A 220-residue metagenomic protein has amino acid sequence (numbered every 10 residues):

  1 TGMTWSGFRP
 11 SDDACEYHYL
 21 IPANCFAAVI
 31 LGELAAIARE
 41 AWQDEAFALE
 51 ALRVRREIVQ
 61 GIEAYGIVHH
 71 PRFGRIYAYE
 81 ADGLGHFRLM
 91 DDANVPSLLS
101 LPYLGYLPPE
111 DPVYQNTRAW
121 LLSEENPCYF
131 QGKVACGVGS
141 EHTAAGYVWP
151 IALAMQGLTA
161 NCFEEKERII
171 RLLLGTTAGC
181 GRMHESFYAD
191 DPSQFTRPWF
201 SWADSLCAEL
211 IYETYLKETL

Functional and structural regions predicted by a protein language model:
T1-A28, E40-A41, A48-W149: Extended ligand-binding clefts on enzyme/binding-domain cores
A28, G32-A35, R55, A208 (+1 more regions): Heptad-repeat amphipathic alpha-helical coiled-coil interaction surface used for oligomerization/assembly
L31, R118, I169-L173: Inward-facing hydrophobic residues that define packing positions of alpha-helical scaffold repeats
A35, R39-W42, C162, Y215: Short coil/turn linking the two alpha-helices of tandem helical-hairpin repeats
A35, V59-E63, L174-G175: Structural signal for well-ordered, non-membrane alpha-helices
R39-Q43, I67, Y188, T219: Short, flexible helix-adjacent loops and helix caps
R88-P108, G146-L220: C-terminal capping/lid segments that line or modulate ligand- or cofactor-binding pockets
